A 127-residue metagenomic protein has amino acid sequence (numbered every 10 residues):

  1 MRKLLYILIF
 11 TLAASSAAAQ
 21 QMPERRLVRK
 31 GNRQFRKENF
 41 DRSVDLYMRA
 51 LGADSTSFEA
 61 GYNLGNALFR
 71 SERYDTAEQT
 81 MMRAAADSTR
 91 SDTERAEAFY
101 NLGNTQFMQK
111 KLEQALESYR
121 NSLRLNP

Functional and structural regions predicted by a protein language model:
F40, Y47, M81-M82, Y119: Hydrophobic/aromatic packing residues within the alpha-helices of TPR/SEL1-like helical repeat arrays
